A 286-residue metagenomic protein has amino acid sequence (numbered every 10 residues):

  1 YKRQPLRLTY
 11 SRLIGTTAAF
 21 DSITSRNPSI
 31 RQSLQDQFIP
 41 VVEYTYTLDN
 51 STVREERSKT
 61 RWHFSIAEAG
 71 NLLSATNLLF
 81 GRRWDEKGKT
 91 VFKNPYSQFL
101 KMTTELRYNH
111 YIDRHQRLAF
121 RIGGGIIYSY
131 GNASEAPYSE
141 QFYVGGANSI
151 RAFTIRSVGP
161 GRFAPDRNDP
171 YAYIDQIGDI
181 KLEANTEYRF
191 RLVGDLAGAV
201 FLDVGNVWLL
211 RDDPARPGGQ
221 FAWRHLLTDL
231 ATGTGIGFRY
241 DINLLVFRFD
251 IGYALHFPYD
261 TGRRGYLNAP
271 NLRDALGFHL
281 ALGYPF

Functional and structural regions predicted by a protein language model:
K2-F190, V200-H225, R264: C-terminal outer-membrane beta-barrel translocator/porin domains of Gram-negative envelope proteins and their
R57-K59, D113-R117, V193-D195, I242-V246 (+1 more regions): Strand-connecting loop/turn motifs
L182-F190, V204, A231-R239, A281-L282: Conserved C-terminal beta-signal and adjacent last beta-strands/turns of outer-membrane beta-barrel proteins
A197-F201, V246-G252: Conserved active-site loop/cleft motifs that coordinate metal ions or position small ligands
D203-G205, L210, G235, R239 (+2 more regions): Flexible, small/polar- and glycine-enriched "cap/hinge" segments at structural transition points
P214-I242: Strand-loop-strand
Y240-L244, L272-F286: Outer-membrane beta-barrel "beta-signal"
